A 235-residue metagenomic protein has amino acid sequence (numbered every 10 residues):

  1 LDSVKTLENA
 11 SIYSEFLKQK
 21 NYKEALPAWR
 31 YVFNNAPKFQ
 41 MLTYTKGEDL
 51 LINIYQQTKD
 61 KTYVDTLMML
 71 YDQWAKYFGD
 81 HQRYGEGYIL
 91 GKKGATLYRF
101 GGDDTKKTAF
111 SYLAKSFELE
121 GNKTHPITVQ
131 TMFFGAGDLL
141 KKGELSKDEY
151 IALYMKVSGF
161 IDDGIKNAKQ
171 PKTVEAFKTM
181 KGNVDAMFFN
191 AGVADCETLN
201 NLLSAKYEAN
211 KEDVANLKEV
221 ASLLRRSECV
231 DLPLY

Functional and structural regions predicted by a protein language model:
L1-Y235: Preference for long, solvent-exposed alpha-helical segments and helix-linker "stalks"
